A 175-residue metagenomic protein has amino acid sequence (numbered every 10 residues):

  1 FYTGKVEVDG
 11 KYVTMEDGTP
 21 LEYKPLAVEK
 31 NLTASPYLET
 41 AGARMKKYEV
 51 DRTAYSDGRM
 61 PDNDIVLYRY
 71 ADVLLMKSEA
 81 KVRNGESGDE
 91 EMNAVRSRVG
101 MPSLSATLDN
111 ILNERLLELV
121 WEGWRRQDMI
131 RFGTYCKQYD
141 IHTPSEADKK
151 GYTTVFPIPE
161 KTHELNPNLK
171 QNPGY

Functional and structural regions predicted by a protein language model:
F1-R69: Flexible, polar/acidic helix-loop-strand segments at domain edges
T14, D57-M60, I65-L67, R96 (+1 more regions): Long, intrinsically disordered, low-complexity segments
Y23, V28, A71, E160-T162 (+1 more regions): A generic alpha-helix propensity feature with a strong bias for hydrophobic helices
Y70, K77-E79: Structural register within alpha-helical repeat arrays
L75-M76, D109: Short alpha-helical basic/polar micro-motif
V82-N84: Structural motif corresponding to the intra-repeat A-B loop/turn of tetratricopeptide repeats
